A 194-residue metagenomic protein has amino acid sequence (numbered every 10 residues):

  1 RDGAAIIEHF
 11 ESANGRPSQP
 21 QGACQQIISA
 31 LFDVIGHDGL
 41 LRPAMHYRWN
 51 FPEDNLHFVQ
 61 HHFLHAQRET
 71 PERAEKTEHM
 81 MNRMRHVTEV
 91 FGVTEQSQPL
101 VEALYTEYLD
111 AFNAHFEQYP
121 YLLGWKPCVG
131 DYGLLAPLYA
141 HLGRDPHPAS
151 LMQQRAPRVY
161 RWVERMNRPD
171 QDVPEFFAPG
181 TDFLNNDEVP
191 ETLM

Functional and structural regions predicted by a protein language model:
R1-R73, L122, L142-G143, M194: GST-like domain detector, emphasizing the conserved glutathione-binding G-site in the N-terminal thioredoxin-like
I7-E11, A30-D33, L109, N113 (+1 more regions): Non-transmembrane alpha-helical segments in soluble domains of secreted/periplasmic/extracellular proteins
N14-G15, E107-Y121: Short amphipathic alpha-helical segments and their helix-coil junctions
C24-F32, L100-E107, A111, R158-R161: A non-catalytic, amphipathic alpha-helix used as a structural packing/dimerization or gating element in enzyme scaffolds
R42-M45, Q118-Y121, H147, D172-F176: Intrinsically disordered or highly flexible coil/loop and linker segments, enriched in small and charged/polar residues
E69-M84, T88-F91, E95-N113: All-alpha helical catalytic cores of prenyl diphosphate-utilizing isoprenoid enzymes
P120-L142: GST superfamily/GST-like fold recognition
L135, Y139-M194: Active-site/pore-lining binding-face segments in mid-to-C-terminal subdomains
